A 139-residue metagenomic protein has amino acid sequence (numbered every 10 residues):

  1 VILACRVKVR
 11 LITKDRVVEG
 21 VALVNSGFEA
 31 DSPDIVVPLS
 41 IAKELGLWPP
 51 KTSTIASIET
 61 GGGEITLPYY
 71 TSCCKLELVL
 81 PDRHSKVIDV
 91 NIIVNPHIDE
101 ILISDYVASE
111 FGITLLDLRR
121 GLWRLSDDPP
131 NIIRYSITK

Functional and structural regions predicted by a protein language model:
V1-K139: Pepsin/retropepsin-fold aspartyl endopeptidases
